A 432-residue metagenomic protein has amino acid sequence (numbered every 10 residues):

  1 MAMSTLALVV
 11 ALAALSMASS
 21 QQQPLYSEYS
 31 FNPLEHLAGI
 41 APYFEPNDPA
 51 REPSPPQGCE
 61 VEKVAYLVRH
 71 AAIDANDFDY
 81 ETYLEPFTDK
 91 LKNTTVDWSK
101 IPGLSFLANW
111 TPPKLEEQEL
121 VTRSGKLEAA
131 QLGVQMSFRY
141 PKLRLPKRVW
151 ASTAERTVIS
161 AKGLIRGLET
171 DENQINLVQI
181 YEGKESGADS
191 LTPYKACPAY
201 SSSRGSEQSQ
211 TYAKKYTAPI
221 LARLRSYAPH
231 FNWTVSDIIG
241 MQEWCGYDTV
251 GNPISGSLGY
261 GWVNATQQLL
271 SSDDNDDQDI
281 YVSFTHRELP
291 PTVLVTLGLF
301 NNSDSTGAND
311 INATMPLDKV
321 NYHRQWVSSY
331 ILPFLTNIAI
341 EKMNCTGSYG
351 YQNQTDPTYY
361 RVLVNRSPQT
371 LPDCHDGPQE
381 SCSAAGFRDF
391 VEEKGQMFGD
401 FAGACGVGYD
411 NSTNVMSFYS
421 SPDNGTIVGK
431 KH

Functional and structural regions predicted by a protein language model:
M1-Q22, H432: Fungal secretory targeting signals
S19-L145, S152-Y281, T285-H432: Signature for phosphate-centric chemistry
